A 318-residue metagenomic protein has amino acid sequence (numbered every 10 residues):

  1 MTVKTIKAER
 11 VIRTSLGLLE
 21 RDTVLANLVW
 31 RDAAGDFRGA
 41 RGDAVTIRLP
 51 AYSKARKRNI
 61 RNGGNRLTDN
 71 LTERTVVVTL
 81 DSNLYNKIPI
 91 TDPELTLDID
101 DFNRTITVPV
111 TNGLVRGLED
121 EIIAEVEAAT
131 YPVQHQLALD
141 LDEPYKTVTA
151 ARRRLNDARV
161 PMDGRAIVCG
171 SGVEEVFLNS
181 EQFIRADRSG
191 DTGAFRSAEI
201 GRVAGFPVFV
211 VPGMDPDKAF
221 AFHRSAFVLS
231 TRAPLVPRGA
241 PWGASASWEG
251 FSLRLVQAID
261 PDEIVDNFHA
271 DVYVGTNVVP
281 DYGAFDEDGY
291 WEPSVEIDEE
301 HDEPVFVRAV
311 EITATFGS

Functional and structural regions predicted by a protein language model:
M1-L80, A314-S318: N-terminal "assembly arms/tails" that initiate or stabilize quaternary assembly in self-assembling proteins
G17, R74-D98, F102, R152-R188: Structured, hydrophobic secondary-structure cores that serve as assembly/anchoring elements
R41, V45, N156-L255: Extended oligomerization regions of viral-like shell subunits
G42, N83-Y85, V203, E263-V265: Extracytoplasmic
A51, P212, V272-T276: Beta-strand elements of well-folded, non-transmembrane domains
K57-I60, N179-S180, A219-F222, N267-H269 (+1 more regions): Short conserved micro-motifs at the rims of enzyme active sites and ligand-binding pockets
L97-M162, S171-V173, D298-S318: Alpha-helical scaffold segments that mediate packing/assembly in large oligomeric complexes
P241, S245-S318: Extended, compositionally biased alpha-helical segments that mediate assembly or anchoring
